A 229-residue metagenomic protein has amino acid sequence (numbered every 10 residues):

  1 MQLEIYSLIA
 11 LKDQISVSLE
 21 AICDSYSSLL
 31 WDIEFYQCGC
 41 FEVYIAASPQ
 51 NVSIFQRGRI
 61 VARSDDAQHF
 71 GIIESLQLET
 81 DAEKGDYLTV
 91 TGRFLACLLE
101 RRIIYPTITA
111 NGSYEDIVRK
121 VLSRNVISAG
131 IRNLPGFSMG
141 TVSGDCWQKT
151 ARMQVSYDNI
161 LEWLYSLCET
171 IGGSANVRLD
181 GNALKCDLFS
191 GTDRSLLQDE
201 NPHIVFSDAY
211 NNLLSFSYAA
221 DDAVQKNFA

Functional and structural regions predicted by a protein language model:
M1-E4, V52-G58, T170-G172, G181-N182: A short, compositionally biased
M1-I54, L88-L99, D116-R119: Juxtamembrane "anchor/assembly" segments of surface/extracellular structural proteins
L11-V17, Q50-S53, A67-G71, C97-R101 (+2 more regions): Short, surface-exposed beta-strand/loop "edge" segments at domain boundaries and coil↔beta transitions
K12, Q56, S64-D66, L213-S215 (+1 more regions): Structural motif
C23-I33, E74-A82, V177: Short amphipathic beta-strand and strand-loop transition segments with alternating hydrophobic
S48-M139: Surface-exposed cap/loop segments at beta↔alpha junctions
L76-L99, G136-K226: Short beta-strand-centered interaction patches in the first periplasmic/extracellular domains of large envelope
